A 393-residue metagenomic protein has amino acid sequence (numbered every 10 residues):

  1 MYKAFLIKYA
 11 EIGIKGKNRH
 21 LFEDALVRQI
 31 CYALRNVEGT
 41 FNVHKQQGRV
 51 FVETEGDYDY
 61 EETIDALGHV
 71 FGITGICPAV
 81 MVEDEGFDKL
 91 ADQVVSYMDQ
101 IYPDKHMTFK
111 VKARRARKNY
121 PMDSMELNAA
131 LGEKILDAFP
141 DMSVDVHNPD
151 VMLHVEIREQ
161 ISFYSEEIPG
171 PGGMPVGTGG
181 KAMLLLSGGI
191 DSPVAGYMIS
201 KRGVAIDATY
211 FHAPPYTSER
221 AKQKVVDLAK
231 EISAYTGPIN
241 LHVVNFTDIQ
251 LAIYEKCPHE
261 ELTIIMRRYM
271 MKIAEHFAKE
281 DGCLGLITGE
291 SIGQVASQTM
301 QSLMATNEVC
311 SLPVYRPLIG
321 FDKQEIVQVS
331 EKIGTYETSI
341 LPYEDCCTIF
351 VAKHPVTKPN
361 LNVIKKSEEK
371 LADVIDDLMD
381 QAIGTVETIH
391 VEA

Functional and structural regions predicted by a protein language model:
M1-M183, P193-N240, E308, V356-L361 (+1 more regions): RNA-binding accessory domains that recognize and position tRNA/RNA substrates
G48, V244-I249, S291, E344-A352: A glycine-rich phosphate-binding loop feature that marks nucleotide/adenosyl-phosphate handling sites
E133-I135, G173-G179, Q250-L251, K256-Q328 (+2 more regions): Active-site adenylate/phosphate-handling loop in enzymes that bind or generate adenylated species
L184, A208-Y210, V243, T288 (+1 more regions): Structural beta-sheet core signal
G189: Conserved G/P- and acidic residue-centered "switch" motifs that form tight phosphate/ATP-binding loops in soluble
A229-E255, D345-C346: A conserved beta-strand->alpha-helix junction
G334-P342: A short alpha-helix-loop-beta-strand transition element characteristic of N-terminal alpha/beta dinucleotide-binding
L341-A393: The feature marks non-catalytic terminal segments
